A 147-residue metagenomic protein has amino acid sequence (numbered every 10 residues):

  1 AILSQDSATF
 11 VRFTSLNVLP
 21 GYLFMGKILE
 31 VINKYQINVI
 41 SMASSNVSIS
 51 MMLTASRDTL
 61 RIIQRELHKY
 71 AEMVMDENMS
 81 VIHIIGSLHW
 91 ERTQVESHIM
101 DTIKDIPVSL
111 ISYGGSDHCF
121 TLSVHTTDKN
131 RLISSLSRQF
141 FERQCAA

Functional and structural regions predicted by a protein language model:
A1-A147: A conserved regulatory-domain signal marking ACT and ACT-like small-molecule sensing domains and adjacent regulatory
